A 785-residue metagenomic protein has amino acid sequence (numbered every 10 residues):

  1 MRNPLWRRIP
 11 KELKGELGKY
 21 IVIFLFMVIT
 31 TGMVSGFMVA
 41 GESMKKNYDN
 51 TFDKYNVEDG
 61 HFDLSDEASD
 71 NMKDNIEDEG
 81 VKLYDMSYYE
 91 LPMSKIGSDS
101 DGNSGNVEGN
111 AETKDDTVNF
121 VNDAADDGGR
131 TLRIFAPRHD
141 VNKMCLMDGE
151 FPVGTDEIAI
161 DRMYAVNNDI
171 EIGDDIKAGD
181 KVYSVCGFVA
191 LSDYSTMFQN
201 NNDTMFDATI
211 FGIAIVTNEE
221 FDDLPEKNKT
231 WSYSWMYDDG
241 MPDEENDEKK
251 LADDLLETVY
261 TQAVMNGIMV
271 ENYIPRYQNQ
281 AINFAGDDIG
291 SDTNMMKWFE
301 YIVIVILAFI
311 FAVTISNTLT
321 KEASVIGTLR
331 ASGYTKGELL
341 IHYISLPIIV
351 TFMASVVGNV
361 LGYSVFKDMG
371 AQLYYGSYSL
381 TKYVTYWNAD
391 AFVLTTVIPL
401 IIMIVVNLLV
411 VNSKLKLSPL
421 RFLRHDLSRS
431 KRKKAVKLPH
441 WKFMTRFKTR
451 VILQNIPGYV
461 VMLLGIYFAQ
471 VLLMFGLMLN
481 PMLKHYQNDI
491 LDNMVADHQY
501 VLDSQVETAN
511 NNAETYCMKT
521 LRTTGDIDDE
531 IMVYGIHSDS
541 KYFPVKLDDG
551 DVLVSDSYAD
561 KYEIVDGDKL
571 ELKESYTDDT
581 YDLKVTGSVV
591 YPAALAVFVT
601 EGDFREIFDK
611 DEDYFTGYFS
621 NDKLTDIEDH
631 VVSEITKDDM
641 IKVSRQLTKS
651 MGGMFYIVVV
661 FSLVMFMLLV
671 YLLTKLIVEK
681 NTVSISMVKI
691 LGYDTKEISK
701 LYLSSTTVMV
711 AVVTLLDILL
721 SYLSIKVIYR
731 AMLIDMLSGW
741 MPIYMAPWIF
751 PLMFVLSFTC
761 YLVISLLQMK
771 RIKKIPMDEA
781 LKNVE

Functional and structural regions predicted by a protein language model:
R2-A308, N317, A371, G376 (+5 more regions): Membrane transport/envelope proteins' first extracytoplasmic loop
N3, L415-K433, K770-E785: Short cytosolic juxtamembrane segments of multi-pass membrane proteins
L13, T328-G337, K689-E697: Short helix-to-coil transition segments within interhelical loops that connect adjacent transmembrane helices
G15-M44, D287-G327, S345-G362, V393-V405 (+5 more regions): Hydrophobic alpha-helical transmembrane segments of multi-pass inner-membrane transport and secretion
F62, F443-K561, V565-T580, T586: Juxtamembrane segments of multi-pass membrane proteins
A281, D287-S291, A323-R429: Hydrophobic alpha-helical segments
V356-L394, K700, V712-E779: Short helix-loop junctions at transmembrane helix boundaries
V411-M462: Alpha-helical transmembrane segments of integral membrane proteins
